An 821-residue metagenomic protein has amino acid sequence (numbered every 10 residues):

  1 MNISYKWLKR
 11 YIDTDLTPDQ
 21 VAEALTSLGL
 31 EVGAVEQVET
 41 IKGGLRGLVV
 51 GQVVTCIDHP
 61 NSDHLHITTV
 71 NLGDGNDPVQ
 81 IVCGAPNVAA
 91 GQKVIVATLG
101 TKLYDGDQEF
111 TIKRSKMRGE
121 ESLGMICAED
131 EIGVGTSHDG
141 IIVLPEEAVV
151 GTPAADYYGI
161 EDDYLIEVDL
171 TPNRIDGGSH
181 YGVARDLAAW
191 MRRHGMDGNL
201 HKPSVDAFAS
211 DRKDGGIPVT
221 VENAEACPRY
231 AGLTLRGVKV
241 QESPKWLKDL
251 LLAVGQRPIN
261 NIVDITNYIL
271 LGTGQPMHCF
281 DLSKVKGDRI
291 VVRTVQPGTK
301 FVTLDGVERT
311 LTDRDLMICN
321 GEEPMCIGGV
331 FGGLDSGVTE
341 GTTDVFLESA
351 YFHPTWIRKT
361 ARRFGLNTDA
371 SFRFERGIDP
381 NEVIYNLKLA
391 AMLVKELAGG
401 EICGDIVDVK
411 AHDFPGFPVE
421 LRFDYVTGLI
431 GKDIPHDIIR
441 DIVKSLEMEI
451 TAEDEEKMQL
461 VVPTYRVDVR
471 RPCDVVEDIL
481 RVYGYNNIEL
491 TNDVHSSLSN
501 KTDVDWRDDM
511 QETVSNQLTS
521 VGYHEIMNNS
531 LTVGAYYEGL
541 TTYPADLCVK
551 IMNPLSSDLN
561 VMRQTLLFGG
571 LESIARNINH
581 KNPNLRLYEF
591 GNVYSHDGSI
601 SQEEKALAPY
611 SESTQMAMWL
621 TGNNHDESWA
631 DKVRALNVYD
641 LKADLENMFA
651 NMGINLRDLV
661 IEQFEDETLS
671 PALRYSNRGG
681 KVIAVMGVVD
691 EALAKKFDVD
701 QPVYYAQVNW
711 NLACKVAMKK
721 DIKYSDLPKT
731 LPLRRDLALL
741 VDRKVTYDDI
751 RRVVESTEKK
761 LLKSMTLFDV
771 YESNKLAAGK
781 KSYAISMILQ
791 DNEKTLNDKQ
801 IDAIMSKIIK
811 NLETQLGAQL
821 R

Functional and structural regions predicted by a protein language model:
M1-D211, F346, G365, D369 (+3 more regions): Phosphate-backbone binding interfaces of nucleic-acid-interacting proteins
N2, K444-A452, D468, P472 (+4 more regions): A carboxyl-terminal module marker
Y5, E23, L28, T40 (+2 more regions): Glycine/proline-enriched, intrinsically flexible loops and inter-domain linkers
V49-V82, G151, D249, A253 (+2 more regions): Conserved mixed alpha/beta core segments that line enzyme active sites in large multi-domain catalysts
Q92, S115, V291-F331, D335-V338 (+5 more regions): Class II aminoacyl-tRNA synthetase-like tRNA-binding/catalytic domains
R118-E131, G140-V143, A154-I160, Y164 (+4 more regions): Mobile "lid/hinge" segments at catalytic clefts and subdomain interfaces of large enzymes
M191-V221, A398-V426, D433: Terminal amphipathic helices with adjacent charged low-complexity linkers/tails
V419-L585, R735, I788-N792, K799-R821: Extended, well-folded interaction surfaces typified by the phenylalanyl-tRNA synthetase beta subunit core
